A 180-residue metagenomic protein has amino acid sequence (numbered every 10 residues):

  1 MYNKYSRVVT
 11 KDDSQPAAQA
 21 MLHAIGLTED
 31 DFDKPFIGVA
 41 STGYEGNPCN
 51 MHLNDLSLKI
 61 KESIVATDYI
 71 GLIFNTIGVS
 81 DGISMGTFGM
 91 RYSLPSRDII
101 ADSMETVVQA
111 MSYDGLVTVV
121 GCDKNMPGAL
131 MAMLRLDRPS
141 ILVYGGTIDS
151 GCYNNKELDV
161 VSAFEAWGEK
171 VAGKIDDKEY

Functional and structural regions predicted by a protein language model:
M1-D31, A66: N-terminal amphipathic/basic leader segments beginning at the initiator methionine
M1-S6, I37-Y44, I77-R91, V108 (+1 more regions): Gly-rich Lys/Arg/Thr-decorated short loops/hinges at beta-loop-alpha junctions or inter-strand turns that position
S6-D12, H52-P95: Anionic-ligand anchoring segments at beta-strand to alpha-helix junctions in alpha/beta enzyme folds, i.e., glycine
K11-Q15, Q19, D33, N50-L58 (+2 more regions): Electropositive phosphate-/nucleotide-binding environments in soluble metabolic enzymes
G26-G38, A66, T106-M111: Glycine-rich phosphate/diphosphate-binding loops that line cofactor/substrate pockets in enzymes
A40-T42, F74-I77, V119, V143: Generic beta-strand/beta-sheet core signal
T42-N50, V120-M126: Gly/Ser/Thr-rich loops at beta-strand to alpha-helix junctions that form or flank small-molecule/cofactor-binding
M90-Y180: Active-site cavity-forming subdomains of large catalytic enzyme subunits
